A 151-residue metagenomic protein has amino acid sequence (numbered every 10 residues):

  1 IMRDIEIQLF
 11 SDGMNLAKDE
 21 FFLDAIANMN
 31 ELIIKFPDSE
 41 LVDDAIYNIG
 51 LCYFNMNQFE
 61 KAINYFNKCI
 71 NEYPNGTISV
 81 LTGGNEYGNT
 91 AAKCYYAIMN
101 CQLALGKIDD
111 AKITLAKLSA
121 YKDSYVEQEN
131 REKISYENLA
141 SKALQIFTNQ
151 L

Functional and structural regions predicted by a protein language model:
I1-L151: Acidic, polar-rich low-complexity tracts and alpha-helical solenoid repeat scaffolds
